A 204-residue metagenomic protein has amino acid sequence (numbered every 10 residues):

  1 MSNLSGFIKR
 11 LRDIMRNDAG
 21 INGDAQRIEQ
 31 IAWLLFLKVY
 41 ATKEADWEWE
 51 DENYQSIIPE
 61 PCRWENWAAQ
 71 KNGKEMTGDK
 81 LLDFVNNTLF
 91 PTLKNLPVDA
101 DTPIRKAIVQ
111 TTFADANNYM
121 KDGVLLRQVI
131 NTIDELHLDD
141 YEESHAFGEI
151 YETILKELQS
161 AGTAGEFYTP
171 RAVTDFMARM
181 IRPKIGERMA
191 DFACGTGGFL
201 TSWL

Functional and structural regions predicted by a protein language model:
M1-I185: Non-catalytic, mostly N-terminal accessory regions of nucleic-acid modification and defense proteins
I154, C194-T196: Short, small-residue-rich loop/turn micro-motifs
G186-A193: Conserved class I S-adenosyl-L-methionine
T196-L204: Conserved SAM-binding loop of SAM-dependent methyltransferases across substrates and taxa, primarily the Class I
